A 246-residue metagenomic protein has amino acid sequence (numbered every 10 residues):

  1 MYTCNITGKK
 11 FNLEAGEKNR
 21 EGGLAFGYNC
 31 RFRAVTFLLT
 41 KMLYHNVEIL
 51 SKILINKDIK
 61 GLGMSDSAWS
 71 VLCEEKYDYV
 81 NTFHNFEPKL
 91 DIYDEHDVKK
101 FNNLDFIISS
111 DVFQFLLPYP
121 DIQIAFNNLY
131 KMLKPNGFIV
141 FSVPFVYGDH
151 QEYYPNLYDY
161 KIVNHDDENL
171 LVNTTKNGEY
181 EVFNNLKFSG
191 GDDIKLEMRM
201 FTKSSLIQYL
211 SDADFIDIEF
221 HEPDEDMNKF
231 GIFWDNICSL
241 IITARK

Functional and structural regions predicted by a protein language model:
M1-N102, S110, M227, F233-L240: Conserved N-terminal segment of class I S-adenosyl-L-methionine
E48-K52, I108-D111, F188, Q208-A213: A generic short-segment signal for beta-strand/edge and adjacent turn/coil regions
L54-Y158, K203-S204, I241-K246: Conserved SAM-binding loop
P120-K134, F138-R245: S-adenosyl-L-methionine-dependent methyltransferase catalytic module, highlighting the catalytic core
